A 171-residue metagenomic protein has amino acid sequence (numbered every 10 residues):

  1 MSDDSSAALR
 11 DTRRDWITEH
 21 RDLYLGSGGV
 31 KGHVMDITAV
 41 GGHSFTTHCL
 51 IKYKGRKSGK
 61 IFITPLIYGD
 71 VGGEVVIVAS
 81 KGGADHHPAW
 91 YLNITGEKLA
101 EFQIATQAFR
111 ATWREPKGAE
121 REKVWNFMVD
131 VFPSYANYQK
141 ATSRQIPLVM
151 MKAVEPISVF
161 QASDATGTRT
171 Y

Functional and structural regions predicted by a protein language model:
M1-G41, Q161-Y171: Extreme N-terminal tail/first-helix region
D3-R13, S80-Y135, A141-Q145, A153-V154: Short, structured beta-strand-loop surface elements
K31-D36, T46-I51, F132: Short Pro/Gly-enriched beta-strand edge/turn motifs at strand-loop
G42-T47, Q145: A short, polar/charged loop/turn motif at coil->beta-strand junctions and beta-hairpin connectors
F45-G82: Short beta-strand segments
L50-K52, E101, M150: Residue-level detector of beta-strand face positions
K140-Y171: Charged phosphate-binding loop/patch that engages nucleotide di/tri-phosphates or the phosphate backbone of nucleic
